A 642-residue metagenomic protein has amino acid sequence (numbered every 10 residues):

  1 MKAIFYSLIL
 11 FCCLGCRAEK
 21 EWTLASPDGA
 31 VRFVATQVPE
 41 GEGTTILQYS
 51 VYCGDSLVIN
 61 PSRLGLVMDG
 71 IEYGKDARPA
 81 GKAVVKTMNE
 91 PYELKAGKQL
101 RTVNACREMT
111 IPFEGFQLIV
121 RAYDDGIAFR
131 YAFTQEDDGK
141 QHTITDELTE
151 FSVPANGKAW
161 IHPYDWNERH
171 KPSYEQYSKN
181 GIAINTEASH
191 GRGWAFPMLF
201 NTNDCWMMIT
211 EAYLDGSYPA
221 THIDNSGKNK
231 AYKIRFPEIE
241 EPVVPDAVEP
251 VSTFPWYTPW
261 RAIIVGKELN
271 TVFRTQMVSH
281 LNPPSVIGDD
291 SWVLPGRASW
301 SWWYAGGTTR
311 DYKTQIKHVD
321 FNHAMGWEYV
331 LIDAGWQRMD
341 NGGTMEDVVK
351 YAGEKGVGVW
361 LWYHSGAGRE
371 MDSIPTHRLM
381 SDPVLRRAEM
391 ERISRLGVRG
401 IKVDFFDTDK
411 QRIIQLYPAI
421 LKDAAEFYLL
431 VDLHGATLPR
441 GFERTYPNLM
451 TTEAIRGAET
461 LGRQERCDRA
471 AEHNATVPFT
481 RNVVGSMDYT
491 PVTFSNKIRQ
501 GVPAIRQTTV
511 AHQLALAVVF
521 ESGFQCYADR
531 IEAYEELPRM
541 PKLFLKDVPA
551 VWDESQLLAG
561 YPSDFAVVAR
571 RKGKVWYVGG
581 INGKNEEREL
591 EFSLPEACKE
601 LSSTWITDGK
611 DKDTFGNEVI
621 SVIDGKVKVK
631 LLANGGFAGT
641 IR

Functional and structural regions predicted by a protein language model:
M1-E21: Bacterial Sec-dependent N-terminal signal peptides
K20-M277, D613-T614: N-terminal accessory beta-strand-rich subdomains and adjacent acidic, glycine-rich linkers that precede catalytic cores
E93, K98-V103, F544-V568: Edge strands and adjacent loops of beta-rich recognition modules
T253-M325, Y329: An acidic-aromatic substrate-binding cleft motif
D333-T509: Aromatic- and carboxylate-enriched substrate-binding clefts and catalytic-loop regions of carbohydrate-active enzymes
A511-L557: Catalytic cores of secreted or luminal carbohydrate-active enzymes
Y561-C598, F637-G639: Carbohydrate-binding surface patches
I620-R642: C-terminal beta-strand-rich structural cap/linker in extracellular carbohydrate-active enzymes
